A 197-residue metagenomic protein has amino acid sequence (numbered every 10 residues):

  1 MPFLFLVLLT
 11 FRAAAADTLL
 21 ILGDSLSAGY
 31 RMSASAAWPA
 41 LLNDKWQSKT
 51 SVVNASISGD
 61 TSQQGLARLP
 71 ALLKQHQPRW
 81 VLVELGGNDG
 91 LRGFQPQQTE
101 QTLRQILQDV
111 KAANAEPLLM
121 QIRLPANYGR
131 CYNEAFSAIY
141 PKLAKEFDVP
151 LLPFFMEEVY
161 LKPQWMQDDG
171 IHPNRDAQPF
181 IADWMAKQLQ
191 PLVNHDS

Functional and structural regions predicted by a protein language model:
M1-V7, R12: Sec-dependent signal peptide recognition, specifically the positively charged N-region followed immediately by
F3, A16-L19, I57, D176 (+1 more regions): Catalytic-site microenvironment of enzymes that process N-acetyl-hexosamine-containing cell-wall polysaccharides
F3-L4, P39, L66, E100: Short, well-ordered alpha-helical scaffold segments within catalytic/effector domains
R12-Q77: Serine-esterase "nucleophile elbow" of acetyl-processing enzymes
D44, S48, L66-S197: Alpha-helical cap/lid subdomain in secreted, periplasmic, or secretory-pathway luminal O-acyl-processing enzymes
